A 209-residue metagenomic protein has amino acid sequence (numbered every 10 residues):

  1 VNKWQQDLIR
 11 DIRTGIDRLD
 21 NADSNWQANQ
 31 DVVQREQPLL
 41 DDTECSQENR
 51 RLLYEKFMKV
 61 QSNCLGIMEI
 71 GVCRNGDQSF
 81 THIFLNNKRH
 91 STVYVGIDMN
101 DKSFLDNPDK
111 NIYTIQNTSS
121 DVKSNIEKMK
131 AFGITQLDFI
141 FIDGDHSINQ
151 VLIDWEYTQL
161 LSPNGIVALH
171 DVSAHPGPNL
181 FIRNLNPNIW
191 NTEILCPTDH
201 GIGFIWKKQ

Functional and structural regions predicted by a protein language model:
V1-F141, D145-Q209: A short alpha-helical cap/connector motif
